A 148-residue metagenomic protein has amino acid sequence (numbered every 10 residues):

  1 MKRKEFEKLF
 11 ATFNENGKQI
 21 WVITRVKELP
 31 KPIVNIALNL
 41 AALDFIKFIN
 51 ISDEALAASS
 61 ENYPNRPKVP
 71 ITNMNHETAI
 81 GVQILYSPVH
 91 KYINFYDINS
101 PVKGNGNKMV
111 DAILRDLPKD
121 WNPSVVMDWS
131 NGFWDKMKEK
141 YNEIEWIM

Functional and structural regions predicted by a protein language model:
M1-K103, D111-M148: Non-catalytic substrate-recognition and accessory regions of acyl/acetyltransferase enzymes
N107: Residues forming the Rossmann-fold NAD(P)(H) cofactor-binding site
